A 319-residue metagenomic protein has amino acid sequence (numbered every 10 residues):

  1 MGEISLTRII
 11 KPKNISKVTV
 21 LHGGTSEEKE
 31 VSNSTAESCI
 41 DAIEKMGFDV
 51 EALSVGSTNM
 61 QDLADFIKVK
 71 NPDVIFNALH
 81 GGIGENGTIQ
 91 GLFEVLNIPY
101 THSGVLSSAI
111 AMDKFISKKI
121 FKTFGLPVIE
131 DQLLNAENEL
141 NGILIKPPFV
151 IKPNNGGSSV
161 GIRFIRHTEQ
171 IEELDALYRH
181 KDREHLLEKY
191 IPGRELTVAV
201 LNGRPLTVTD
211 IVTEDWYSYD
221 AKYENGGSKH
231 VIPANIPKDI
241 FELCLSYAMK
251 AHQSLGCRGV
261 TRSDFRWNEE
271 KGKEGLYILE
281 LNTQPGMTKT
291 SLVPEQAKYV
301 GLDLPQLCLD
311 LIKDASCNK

Functional and structural regions predicted by a protein language model:
M1-L106, I110-M112, I116, T123 (+2 more regions): ATP-binding N-terminal substructure of ATP-dependent carboxylate-amine bond-forming enzymes
E3-R8, K271-K319: C-terminal active-site "lid" helix and adjoining low-complexity regulatory extension at the edge of ATP-using catalytic
S32, E130, F149-L174, E195 (+1 more regions): Glycine-rich phosphate-binding loop of ATP-grasp-fold ATP-dependent ligases
V50, P99-Y100, V128, F149 (+1 more regions): Hydrophobic beta-strand scaffold residues
F121-K122, L144-V160, D182-L196: ATP-grasp fold ATP-binding core
R166-S246, R266, G272-Y277: Phosphate-binding site of ATP-dependent enzymes
K189, V200, H252-M287, A297: Conserved metal-phosphate-binding beta-hairpin within the catalytic cores of diverse ATP-dependent phosphoryl-transfer
